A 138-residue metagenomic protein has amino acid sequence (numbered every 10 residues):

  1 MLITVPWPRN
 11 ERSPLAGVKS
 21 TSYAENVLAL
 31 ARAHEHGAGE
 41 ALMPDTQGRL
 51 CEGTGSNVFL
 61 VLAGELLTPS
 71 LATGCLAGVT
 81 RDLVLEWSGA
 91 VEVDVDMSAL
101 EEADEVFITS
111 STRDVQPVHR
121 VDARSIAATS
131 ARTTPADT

Functional and structural regions predicted by a protein language model:
M1-T138: Helix-start/capping segments and mature chain N-termini
